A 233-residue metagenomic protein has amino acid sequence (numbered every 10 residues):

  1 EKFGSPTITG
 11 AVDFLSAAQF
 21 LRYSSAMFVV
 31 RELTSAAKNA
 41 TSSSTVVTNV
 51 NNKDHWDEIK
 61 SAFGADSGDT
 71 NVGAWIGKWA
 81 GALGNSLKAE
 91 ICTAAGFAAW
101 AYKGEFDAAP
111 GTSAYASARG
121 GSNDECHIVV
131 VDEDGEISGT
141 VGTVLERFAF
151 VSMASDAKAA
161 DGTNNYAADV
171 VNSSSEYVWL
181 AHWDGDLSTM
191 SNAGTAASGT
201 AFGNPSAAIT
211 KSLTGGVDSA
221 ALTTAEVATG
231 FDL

Functional and structural regions predicted by a protein language model:
E1-L233: Surface-exposed assembly/interface segments
